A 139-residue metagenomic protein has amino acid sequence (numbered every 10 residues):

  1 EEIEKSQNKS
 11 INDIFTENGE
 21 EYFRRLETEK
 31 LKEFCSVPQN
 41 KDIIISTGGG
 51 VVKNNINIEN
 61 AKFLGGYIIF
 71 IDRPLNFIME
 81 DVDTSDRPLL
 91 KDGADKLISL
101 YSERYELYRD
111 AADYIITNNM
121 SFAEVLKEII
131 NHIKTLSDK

Functional and structural regions predicted by a protein language model:
E1-K62, S102, L107: ATP-dependent small-molecule kinase phosphotransfer cores that center on conserved nucleotide phosphate-binding segments
E2, E29, R73, M120-E124: Short beta->alpha linker loops
Q7, I78-D81, V125: Short, charged, surface-exposed secondary-structure boundary motifs
D13, F63-L107: A glycine- and Lys/Arg-enriched "phosphate-lid" helix/loop adjacent to the NTP-binding pocket of small-molecule kinases
K41-D42, Y67, Y105-K139: NTP-dependent small-molecule kinase module
G48-V51, P74-N76, S121: Short glycine-rich anion-binding loops that position phosphate/pyrophosphate groups of nucleotides and phosphorylated
I56-E59, E80-D83, E128-I130: Short amphipathic alpha-helical segments
